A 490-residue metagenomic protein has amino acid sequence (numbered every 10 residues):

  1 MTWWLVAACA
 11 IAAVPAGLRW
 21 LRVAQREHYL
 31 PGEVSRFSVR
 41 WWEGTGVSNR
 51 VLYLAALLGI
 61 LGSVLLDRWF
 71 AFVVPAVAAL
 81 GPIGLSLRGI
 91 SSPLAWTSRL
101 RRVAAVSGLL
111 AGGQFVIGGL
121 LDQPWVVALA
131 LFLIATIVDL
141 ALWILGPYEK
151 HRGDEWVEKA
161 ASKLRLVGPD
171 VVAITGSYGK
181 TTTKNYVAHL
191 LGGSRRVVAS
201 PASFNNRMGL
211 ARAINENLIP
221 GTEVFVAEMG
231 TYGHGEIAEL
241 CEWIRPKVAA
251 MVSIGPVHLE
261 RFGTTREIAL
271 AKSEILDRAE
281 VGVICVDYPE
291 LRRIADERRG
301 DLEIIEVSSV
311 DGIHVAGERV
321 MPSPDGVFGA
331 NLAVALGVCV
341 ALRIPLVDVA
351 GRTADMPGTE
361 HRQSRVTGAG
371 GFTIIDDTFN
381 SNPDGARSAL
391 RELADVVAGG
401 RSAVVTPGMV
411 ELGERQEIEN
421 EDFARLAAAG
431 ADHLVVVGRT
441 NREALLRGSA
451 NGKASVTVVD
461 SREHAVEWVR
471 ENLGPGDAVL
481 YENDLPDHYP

Functional and structural regions predicted by a protein language model:
M1-P147, V340-V347, G351-H361, R365-P490: ATP-dependent carboxylate-amine ligase
W3-V286, E290-D301: Phosphate-binding loop of NTP-binding sites
G176, A202, M229, P324 (+3 more regions): Glycine- and other small-residue-rich loops at beta-strand/loop junctions that grip anionic moieties
V187, L191, L210-I214, L332-L342 (+2 more regions): Buried hydrophobic packing segments
N205-N206, S309-V315, S461-E467: A short acidic, often aromatic-flanked loop/helix-cap motif at beta-alpha or helix-coil junctions that lines enzyme
I214-E216, T265, I313-R319, E467-A478: Short, surface-exposed amphipathic charged segments that create phosphate/polyanion-binding patches used for binding
M229, I237, I254, V286 (+4 more regions): Generic detector of well-ordered alpha-helical packing
A250-T373, A398-G400, E421-H433, R439-T457: Acidic, Mg2+-coordinating active-site environments of NTP-dependent enzymes
